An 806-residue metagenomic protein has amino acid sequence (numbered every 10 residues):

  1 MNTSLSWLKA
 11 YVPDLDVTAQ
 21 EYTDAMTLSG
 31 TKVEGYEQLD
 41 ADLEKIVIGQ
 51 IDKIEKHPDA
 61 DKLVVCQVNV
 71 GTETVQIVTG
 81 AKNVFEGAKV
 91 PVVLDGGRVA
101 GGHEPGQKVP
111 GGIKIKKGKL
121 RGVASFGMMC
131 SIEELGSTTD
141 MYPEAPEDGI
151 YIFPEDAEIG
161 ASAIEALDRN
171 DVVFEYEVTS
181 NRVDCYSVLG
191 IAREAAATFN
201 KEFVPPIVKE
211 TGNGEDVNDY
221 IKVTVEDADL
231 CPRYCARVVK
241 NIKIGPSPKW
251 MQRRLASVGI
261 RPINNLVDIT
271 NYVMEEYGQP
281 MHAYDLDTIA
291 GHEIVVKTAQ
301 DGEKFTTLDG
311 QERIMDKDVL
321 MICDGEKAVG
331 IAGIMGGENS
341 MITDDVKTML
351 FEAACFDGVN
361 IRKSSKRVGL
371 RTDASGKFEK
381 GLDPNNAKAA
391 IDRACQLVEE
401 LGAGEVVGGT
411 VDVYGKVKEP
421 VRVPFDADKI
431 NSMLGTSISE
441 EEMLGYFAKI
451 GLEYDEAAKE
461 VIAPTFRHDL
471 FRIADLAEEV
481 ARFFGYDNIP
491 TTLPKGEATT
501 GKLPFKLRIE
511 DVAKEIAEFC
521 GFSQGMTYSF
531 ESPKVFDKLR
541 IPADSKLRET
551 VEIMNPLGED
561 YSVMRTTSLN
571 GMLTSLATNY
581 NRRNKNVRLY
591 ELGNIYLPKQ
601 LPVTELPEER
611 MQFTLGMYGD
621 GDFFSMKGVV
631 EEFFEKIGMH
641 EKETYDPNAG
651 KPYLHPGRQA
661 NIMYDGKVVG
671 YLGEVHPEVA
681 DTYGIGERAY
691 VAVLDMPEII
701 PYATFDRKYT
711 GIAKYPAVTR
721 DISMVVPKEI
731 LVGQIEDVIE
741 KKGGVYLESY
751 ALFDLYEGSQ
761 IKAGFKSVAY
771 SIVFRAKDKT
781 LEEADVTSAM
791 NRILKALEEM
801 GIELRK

Functional and structural regions predicted by a protein language model:
M1-E215, L350, G369, D373 (+3 more regions): Phosphate-backbone binding interfaces of nucleic-acid-interacting proteins
L5, D24, V64, F203-K304: Glycine/proline-enriched, intrinsically flexible loops and inter-domain linkers
D40-E44, E210-N213, A498-T499, L503 (+3 more regions): Beta-rich nucleic-acid/ligand-interaction surfaces
I48-V78, N264, T270-N339: Conserved mixed alpha/beta core segments that line enzyme active sites in large multi-domain catalysts
R121-G136, D140, A145, G149-Y151 (+6 more regions): Mobile "lid/hinge" segments at catalytic clefts and subdomain interfaces of large enzymes
F199-V225, G402-I430: Terminal amphipathic helices with adjacent charged low-complexity linkers/tails
V423-K585, R720, V773-A776, L781 (+1 more regions): Extended, well-folded interaction surfaces typified by the phenylalanyl-tRNA synthetase beta subunit core
K449-G451, K599-V603, E608-E609, T614 (+1 more regions): A carboxyl-terminal module marker
